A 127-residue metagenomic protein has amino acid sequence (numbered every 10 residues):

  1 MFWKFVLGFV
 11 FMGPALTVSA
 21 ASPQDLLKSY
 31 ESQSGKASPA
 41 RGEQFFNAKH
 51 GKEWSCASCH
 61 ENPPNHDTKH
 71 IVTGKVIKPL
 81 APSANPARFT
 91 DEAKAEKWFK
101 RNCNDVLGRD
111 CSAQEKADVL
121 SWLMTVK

Functional and structural regions predicted by a protein language model:
K4-P14: Bacterial N-terminal signal peptides
A15-S19: N-terminal signal peptide c-region/cleavage motif recognized by signal peptidases
A21-H50: Electrostatic cytochrome c docking/interface patches
G51-P63, V119: The canonical Cys-X-X-Cys-His
T68-K75: Short cysteine/histidine-rich zinc-coordinating motifs and their immediately flanking basic loops
I77-A93: Short microdomains enriched in Cys/His and/or Lys/Arg
E96-K127: C-terminal capping alpha-helices of c-type cytochrome domains
